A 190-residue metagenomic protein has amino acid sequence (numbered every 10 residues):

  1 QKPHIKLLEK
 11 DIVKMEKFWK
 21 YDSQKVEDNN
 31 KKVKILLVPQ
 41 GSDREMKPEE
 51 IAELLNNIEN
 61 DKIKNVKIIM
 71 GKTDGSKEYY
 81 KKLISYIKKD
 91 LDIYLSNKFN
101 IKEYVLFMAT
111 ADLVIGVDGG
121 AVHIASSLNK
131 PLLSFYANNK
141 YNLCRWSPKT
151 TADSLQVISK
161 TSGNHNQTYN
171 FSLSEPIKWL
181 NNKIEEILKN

Functional and structural regions predicted by a protein language model:
Q1-N190: Catalytic machinery of carbohydrate-active enzymes, primarily nucleotide-sugar-dependent glycosyltransferases
